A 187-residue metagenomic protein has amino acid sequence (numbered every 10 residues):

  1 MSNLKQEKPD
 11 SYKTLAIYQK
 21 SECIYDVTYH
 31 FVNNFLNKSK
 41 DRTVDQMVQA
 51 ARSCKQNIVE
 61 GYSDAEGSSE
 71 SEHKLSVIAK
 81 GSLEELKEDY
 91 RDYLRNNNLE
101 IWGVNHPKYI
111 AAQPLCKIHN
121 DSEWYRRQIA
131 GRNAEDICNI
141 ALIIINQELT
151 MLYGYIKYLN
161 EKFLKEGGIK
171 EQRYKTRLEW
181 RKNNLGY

Functional and structural regions predicted by a protein language model:
M1-Y187: Amphipathic alpha-helical assembly/interaction segments
